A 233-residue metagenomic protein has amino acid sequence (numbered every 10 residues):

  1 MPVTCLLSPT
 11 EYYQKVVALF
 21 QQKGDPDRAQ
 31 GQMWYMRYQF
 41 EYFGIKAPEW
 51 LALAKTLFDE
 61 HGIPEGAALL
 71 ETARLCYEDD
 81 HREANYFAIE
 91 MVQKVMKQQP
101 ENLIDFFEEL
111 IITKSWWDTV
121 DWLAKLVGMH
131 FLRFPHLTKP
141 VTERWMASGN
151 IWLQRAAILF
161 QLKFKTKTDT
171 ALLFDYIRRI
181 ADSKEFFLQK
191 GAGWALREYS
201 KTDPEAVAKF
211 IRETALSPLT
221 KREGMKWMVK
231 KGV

Functional and structural regions predicted by a protein language model:
P2-V233: Alpha-helical scaffold domains
